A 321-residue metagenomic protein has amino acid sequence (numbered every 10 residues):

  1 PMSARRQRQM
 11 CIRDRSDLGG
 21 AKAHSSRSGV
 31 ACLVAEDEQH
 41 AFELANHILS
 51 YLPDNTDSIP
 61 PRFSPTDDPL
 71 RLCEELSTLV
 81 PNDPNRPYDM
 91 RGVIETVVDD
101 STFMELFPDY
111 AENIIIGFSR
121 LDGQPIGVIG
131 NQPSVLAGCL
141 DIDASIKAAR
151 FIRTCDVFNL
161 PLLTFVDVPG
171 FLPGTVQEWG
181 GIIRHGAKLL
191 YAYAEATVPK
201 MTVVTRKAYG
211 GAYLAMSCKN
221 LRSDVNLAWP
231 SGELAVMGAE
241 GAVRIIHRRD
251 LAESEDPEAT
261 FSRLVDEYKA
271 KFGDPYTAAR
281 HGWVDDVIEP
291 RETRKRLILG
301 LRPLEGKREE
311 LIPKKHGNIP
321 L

Functional and structural regions predicted by a protein language model:
P1-R8, I12: Single conserved hydrophobic/aromatic residue that forms the stacking wall/gate of nucleotide- or nucleobase-binding
R13-L321: Terminal-region recognition feature
